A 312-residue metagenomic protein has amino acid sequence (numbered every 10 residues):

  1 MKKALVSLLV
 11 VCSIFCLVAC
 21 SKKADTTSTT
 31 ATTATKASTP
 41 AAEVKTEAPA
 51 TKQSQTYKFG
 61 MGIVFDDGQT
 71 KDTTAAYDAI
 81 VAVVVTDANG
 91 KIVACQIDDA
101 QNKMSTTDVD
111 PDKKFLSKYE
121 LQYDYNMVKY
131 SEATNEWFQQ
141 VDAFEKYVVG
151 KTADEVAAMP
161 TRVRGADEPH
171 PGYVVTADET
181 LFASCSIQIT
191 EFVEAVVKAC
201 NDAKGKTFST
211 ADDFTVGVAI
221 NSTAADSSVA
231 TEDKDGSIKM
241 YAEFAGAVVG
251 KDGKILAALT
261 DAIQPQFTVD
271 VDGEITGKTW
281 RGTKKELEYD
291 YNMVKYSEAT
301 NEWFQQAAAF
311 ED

Functional and structural regions predicted by a protein language model:
M1-A4: Positively charged n-region of N-terminal signal peptides that target proteins for export
V6-I14: Hydrophobic helical h-region of N-terminal Sec-dependent signal peptides in bacterial secretory/periplasmic proteins
C16-A19: C-terminal motif of bacterial Sec signal peptides marking the signal peptidase cleavage site
S21-K23: Bacterial signal peptide processing site
T27-E47: Extracellular mucin-like PTS domains
Q53-D312: Active-site- and interface-proximal helix/loop "cap" or "latch" segments in soluble metabolic and energy-transducing
